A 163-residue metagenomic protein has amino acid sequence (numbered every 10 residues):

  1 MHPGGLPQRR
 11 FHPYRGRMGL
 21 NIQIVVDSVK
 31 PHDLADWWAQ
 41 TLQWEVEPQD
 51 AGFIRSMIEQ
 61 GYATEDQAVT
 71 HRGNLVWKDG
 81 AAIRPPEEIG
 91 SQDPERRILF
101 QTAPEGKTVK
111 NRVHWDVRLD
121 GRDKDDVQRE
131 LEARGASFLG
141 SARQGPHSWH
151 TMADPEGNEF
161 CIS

Functional and structural regions predicted by a protein language model:
P3-R17: Short, Lys/Arg-enriched N-terminal segments with co-localized hydrophobic residues within the first ~10-30 amino acids
G4, D125-D126: Extracytoplasmic/lumenal soluble domains of exported proteins with redox or metal-associated functions
R10, G19-V26, D36, Q40-L42 (+4 more regions): Vicinal oxygen chelate
K30-P31, D120-D123: Helix N-cap motif at beta-to-alpha junctions
G52: Acidic/polar short surface loop at catalytic or gating sites that assists cofactor/ion binding and chemistry
